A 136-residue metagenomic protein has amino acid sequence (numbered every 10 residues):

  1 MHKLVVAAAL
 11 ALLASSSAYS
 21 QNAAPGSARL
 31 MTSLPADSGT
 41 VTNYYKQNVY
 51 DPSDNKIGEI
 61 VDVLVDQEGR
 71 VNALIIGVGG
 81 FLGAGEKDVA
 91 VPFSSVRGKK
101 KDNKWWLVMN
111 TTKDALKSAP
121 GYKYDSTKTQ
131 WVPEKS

Functional and structural regions predicted by a protein language model:
H2-A8, S17-S136: Peripheral interaction segments used for macromolecular assembly
A11-L12: Repetitive helical segments and hydrophobic/amphipathic motifs
